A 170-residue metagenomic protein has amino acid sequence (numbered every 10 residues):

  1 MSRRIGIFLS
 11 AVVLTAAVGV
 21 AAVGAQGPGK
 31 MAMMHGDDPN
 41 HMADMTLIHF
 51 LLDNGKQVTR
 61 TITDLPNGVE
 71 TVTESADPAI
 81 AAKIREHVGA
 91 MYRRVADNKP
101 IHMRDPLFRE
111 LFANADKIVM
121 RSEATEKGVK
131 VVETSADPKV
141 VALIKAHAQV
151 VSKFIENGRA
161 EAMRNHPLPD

Functional and structural regions predicted by a protein language model:
M1-V12: Bacterial N-terminal signal peptides that target proteins for export
V12-V18: Core hydrophobic alpha-helical transmembrane segments of single-pass membrane proteins
V20-D170: Intrinsically disordered, low-complexity terminal tails/loops enriched in metal-binding residues
